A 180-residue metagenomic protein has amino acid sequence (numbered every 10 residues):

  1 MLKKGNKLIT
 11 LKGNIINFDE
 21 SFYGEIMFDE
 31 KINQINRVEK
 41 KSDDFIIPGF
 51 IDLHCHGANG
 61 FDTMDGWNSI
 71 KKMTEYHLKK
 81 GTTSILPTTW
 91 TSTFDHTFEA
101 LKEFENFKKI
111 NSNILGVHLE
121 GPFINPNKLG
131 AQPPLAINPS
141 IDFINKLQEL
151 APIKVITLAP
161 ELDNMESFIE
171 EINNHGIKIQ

Functional and structural regions predicted by a protein language model:
K3-K12, Q34-W67, K71, E75: Replace "His-x-His-based motif
N6, N138-Q180: Histidine/acidic residue-rich metal-binding segments in metalloenzymes
E20-F28: A conserved glycine-rich beta-strand in the N-terminal activation segment of trypsin-fold
I35-D43, F98-N111: Short amphipathic alpha-helices and their capping/turn segments at secondary-structure boundaries
H56, K71-A100, N113-N125, A151-E161 (+1 more regions): Divalent metal-dependent hydrolysis catalytic cores, especially in the metallo-beta-lactamase
H56-N68, G130-N138, Q180: Active-site mouth loops of central-metabolism enzymes
D62, D95-E105, G130: Metal-dependent catalytic neighborhoods of phosphoester/phosphodiester hydrolases
T74, F98-E105, I144, I169: Generic structural signal for well-ordered alpha-helices, preferentially at hydrophobic/aromatic core positions
